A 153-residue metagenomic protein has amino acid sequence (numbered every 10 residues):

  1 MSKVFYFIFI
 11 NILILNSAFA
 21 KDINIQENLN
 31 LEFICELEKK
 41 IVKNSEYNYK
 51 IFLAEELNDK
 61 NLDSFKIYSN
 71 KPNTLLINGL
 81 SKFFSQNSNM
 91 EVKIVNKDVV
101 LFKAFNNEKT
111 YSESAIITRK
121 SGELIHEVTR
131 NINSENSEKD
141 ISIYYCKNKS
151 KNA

Functional and structural regions predicted by a protein language model:
M1-I25: Classical Sec-dependent N-terminal signal peptides that target proteins to the secretory pathway
I25-I34, I94-A104, G122-I125: Short, hydrophobic/aromatic-rich segments at coil-to-beta transitions
L29-L76, K109-I117: Short, solvent-exposed loop/hinge segments that bridge or flank secondary-structure elements
I41, N70-A115: Contiguous, well-ordered beta-strand patches that form the walls/edges of small beta-barrel/beta-sandwich domains
S45-N48, Q86-S88, E108-S114, I125 (+1 more regions): Short, surface-exposed coil-to-beta transition loops
I51-L53, M90, S112-K120, S142-N148: Hydrophobic/aromatic beta-strand elements that line small-molecule binding cavities or substrate pockets in beta-rich
V128-A153: Edge beta-strand at a domain terminus
